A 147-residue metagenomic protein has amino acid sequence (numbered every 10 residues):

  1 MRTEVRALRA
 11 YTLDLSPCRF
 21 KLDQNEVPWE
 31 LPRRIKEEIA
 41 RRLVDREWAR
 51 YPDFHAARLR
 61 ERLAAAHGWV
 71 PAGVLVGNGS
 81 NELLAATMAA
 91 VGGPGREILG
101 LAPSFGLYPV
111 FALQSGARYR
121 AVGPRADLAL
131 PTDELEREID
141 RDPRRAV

Functional and structural regions predicted by a protein language model:
M1-R50, E136-R137, A146-V147: N-terminal "arm"/small-domain region of PLP-dependent enzymes with the aminotransferase-like
E47-V147: Conserved core of the PLP fold type I
